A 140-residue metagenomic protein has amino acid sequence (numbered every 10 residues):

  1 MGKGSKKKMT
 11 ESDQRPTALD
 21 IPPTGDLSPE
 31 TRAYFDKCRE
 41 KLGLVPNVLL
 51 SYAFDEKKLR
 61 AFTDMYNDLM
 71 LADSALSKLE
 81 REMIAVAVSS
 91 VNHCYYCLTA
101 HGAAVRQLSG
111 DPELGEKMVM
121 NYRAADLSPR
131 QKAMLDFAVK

Functional and structural regions predicted by a protein language model:
M1-K140: Hydrophobic alpha-helical segments
